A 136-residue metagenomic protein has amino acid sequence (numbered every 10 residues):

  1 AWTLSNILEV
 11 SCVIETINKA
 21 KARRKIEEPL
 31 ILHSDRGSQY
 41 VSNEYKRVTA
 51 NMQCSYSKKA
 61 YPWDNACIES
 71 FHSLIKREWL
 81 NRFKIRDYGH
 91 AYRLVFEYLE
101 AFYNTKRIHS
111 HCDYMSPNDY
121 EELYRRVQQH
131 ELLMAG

Functional and structural regions predicted by a protein language model:
A1-A20, L30-H33: A short, conserved beta-strand element enriched in hydrophobic/aromatic residues
A1-W2, C54-S57, N81-R82: Short small-residue beta-strand/loop micro-motif enriched in glycine and branched aliphatics
I17, E44-K46: Distinct, well-ordered alpha-helical segments
K25-E28: Short helix-loop-beta connector
S34-R36, S42-N43, Y56-K76, G89-E97 (+1 more regions): RNase H-like two-metal-ion nuclease catalytic core shared by retroviral integrases and related mobile-element nucleases
K46-Q53: Two-metal-ion acidic nuclease core segments, chiefly of the RNase H-like superfamily
A50, L74-G136: C-terminal domain-tail junction helix/linker
